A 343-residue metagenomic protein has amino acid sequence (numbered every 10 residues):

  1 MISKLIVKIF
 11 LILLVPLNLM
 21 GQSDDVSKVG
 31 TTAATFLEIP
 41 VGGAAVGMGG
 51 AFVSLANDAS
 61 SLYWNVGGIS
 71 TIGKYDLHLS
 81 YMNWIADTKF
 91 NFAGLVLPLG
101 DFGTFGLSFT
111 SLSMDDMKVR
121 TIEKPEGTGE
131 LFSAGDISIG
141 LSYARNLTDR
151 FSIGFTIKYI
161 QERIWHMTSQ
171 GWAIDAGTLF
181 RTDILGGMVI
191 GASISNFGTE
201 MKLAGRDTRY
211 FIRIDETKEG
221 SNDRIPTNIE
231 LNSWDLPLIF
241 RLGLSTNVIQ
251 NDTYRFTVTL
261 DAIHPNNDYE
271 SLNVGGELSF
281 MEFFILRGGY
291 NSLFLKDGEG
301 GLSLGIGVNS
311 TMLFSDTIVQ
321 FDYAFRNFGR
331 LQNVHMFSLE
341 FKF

Functional and structural regions predicted by a protein language model:
M1-T31: Cleavable N-terminal export/targeting peptides
F10-N18, G67, Y81, F155: Residue-level signal for alpha-helical transmembrane segments in multi-pass membrane proteins
Q22-V46, F90, G94-F343: Outer-membrane beta-barrel porins/channels
G50-V53, D76-W84, A324-R326: Short strand-turn segments of transmembrane beta-barrel domains in outer membranes, especially the first one or two
F52, V66-G68, Y81-I85, F92 (+2 more regions): Short glycine-rich, polar/acidic loop-and-turn segments at beta strand-coil junctions
S60-T71: N-terminal periplasmic accessory domains that precede and gate Gram-negative outer-membrane beta-barrel machines
